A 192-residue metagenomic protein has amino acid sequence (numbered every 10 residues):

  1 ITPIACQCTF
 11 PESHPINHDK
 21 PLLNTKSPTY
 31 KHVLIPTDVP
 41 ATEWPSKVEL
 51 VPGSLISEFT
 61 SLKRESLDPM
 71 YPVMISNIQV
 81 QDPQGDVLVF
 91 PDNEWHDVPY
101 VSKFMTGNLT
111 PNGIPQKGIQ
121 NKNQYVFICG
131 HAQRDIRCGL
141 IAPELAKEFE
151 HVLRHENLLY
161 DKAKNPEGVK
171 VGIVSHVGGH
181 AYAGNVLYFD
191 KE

Functional and structural regions predicted by a protein language model:
I1-E192: Histidine/cysteine-enriched polar flanking segments
